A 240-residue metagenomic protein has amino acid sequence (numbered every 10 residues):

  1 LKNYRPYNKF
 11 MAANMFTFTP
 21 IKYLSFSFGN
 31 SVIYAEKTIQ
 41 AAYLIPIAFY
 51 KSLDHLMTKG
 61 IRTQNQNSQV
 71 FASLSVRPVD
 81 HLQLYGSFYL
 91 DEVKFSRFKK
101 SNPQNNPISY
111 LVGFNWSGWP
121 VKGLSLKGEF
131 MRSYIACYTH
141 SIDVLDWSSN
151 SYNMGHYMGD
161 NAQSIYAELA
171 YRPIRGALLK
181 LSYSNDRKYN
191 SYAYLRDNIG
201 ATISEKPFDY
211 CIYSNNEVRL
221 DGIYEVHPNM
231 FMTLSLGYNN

Functional and structural regions predicted by a protein language model:
L1-S27: Internal, well-ordered domain-core segments that constitute the primary functional module of diverse proteins
T19-N240: Exposed, low-structure sequence patches enriched in small/polar residues
